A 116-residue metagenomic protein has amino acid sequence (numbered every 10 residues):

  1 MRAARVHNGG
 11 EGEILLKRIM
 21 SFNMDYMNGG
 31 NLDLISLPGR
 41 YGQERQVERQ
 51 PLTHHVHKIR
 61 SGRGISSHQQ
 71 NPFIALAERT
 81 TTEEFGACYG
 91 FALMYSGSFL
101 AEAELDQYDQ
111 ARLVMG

Functional and structural regions predicted by a protein language model:
M1-G116: Polysaccharide-binding surfaces and accessory modules of carbohydrate-active proteins
